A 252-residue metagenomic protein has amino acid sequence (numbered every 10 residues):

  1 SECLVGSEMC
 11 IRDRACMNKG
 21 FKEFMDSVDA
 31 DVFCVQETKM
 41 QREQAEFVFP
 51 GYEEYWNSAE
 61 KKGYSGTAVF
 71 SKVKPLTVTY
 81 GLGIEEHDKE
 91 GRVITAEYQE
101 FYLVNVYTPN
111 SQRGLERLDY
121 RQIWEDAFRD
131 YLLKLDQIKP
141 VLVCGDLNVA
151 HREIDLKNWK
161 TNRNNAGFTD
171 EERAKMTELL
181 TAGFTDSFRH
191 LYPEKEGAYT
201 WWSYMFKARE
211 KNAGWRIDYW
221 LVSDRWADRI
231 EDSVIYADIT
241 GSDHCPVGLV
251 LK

Functional and structural regions predicted by a protein language model:
S1-G6, I11: Single conserved hydrophobic/aromatic residue that forms the stacking wall/gate of nucleotide- or nucleobase-binding
S7, M25-E43, L103, L132-E153 (+4 more regions): Active-site beta-strand/loop signature of hydrolases that rely on acidic residues for catalysis
D13, K39, Y107-P109, N148-A150 (+1 more regions): Catalytic metal-binding/acid-base residues of hydrolase active sites
V32, E53, W124-A213, I217: Metal-dependent phosphoesterases centered on the DNase I-like endonuclease/exonuclease/phosphatase
K39, Q44-S111: Structured beta-strand-rich core segments of catalytic domains in phosphoester-bond hydrolases
K62-T77, E196, M205-D228: Conserved beta strand-loop-helix elements of the APE1-like EEP
K72, A96-Q99, S223-D224, L249-K252: Active-site beta-strand termini and strand-to-loop segments that position acidic
G83-I84, P109-E125, K160-N165: Surface-exposed cleft-lining segments at the edges of enzyme active sites
